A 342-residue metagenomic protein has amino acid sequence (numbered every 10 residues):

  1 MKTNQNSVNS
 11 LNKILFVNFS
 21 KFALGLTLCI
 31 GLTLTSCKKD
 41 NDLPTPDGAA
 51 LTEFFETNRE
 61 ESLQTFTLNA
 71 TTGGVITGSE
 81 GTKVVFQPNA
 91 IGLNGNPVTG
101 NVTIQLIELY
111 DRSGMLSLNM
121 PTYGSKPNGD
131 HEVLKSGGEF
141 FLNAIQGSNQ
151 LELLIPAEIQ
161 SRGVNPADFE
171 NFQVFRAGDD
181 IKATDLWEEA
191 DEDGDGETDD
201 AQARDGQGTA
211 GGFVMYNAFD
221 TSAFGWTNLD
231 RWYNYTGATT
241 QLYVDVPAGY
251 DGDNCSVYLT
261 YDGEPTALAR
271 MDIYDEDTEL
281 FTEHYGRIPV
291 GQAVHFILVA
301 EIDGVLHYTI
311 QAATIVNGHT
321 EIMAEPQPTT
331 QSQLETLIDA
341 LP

Functional and structural regions predicted by a protein language model:
K2-L11, T27-E61: Bacterial Sec-dependent N-terminal signal peptides
T3-L11, V17, T184, A190 (+1 more regions): Intrinsic-disorder/low-complexity regions
N12-T27: Sec-dependent N-terminal signal peptides
D40-G81, N89-V102, I107-L116, G124-P342: Proteolytic cleavage junctions
